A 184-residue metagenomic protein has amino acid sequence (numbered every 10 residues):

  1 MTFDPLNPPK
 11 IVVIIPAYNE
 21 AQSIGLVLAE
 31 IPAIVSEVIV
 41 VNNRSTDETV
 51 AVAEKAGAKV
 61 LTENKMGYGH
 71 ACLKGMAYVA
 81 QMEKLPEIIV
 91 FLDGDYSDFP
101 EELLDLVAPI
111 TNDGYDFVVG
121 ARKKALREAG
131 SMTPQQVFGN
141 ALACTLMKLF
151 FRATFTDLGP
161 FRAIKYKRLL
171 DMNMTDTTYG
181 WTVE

Functional and structural regions predicted by a protein language model:
M1-E30: N-proximal low-complexity "stem/linker" segments adjacent to membrane-targeting elements
E20-S23, S45, F99: Donor nucleotide-sugar binding loop of glycosyltransferases
I34, K55-G57: Short, structured coil segments at secondary-structure junctions
N42-V50: A conserved acidic beta->alpha catalytic loop
A58-C72, E83-P86: Active-site-proximal specificity loops/subdomain of glycosyltransferases
N64-M66, H70-Y78, P100-Y179: Acceptor/aglycone-binding surface of glycosyltransferases and processive sugar-polymer synthases
E83-S97: Short beta-strand-to-loop acidic/aromatic patch adjacent to the donor-nucleotide binding site
G180-E184: Acidic donor-binding loop at a coil-to-helix junction in glycosyltransferase catalytic cores that engages
